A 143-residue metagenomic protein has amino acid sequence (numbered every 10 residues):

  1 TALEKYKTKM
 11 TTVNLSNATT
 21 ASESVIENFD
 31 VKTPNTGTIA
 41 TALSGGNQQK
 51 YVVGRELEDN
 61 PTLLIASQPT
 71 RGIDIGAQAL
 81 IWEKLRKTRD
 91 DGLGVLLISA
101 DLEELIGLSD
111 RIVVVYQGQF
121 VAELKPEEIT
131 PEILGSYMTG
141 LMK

Functional and structural regions predicted by a protein language model:
T1-K143: Glycine-rich phosphate-binding loops of nucleotide-dependent enzymes
